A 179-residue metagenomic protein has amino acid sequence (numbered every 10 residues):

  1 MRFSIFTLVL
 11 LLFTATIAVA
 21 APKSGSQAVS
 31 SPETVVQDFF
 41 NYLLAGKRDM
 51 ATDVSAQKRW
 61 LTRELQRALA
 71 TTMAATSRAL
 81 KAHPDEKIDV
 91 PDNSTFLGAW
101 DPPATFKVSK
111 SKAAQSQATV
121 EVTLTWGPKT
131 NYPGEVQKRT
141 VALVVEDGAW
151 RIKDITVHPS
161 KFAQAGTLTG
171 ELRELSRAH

Functional and structural regions predicted by a protein language model:
M1-I5: Positively charged n-region of N-terminal signal peptides that target proteins for export
T7-T16: Bacterial N-terminal signal peptides
A20-R59: Short, low-complexity N-terminal intrinsically disordered segments enriched in polar/charged residues
A21-P22, T62, Q66-Y132: Surface-exposed, charged secondary-structure patches
F39-Y42, W60, A68, E171-L175: Residues that form generic nucleotide/phosphate-binding pockets
Q115-E121, T125-T140, E146, R151-H179: Low-complexity, intrinsically disordered terminal/linker segments enriched in charged and Gly/Pro repeats
